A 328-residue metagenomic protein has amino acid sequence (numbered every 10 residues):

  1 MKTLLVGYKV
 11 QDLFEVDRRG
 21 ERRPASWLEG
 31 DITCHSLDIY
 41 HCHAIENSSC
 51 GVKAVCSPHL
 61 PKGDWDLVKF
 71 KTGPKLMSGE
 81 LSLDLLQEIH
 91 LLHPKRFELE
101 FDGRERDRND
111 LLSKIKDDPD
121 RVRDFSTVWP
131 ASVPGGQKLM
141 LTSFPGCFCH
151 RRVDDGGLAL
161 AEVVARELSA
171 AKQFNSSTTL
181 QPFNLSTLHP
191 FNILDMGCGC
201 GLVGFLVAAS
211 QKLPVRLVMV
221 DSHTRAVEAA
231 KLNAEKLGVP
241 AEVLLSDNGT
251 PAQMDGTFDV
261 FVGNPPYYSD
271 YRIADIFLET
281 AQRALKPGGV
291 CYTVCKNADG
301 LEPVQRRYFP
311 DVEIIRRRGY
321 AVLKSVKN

Functional and structural regions predicted by a protein language model:
M1-K53, D155-F174, L188-G263: Conserved SAM/SAH cofactor-binding pocket of Class I
L67-G79, M196-G204, F258-D270: Conserved proline-anchored active-site loop of SAM-dependent methyltransferases that bridges a beta-strand
K75, E80-Q87, L91-G135: N-terminal auxiliary segments of SAM/dcSAM-dependent transferases
L83-P94, D275-P287: A short glycine-rich, Lys/Arg-flanked "PGG" loop and its adjoining helix->strand segment in the class I
H93-F97, P214-V215, G289: A short helix->loop->beta-strand "cap" motif at the edges of active sites that frequently abuts
G103-R104, Y267-Y268, K296-G300: Short "lid" loop at the C-terminus of a central beta-strand within the Rossmann-like core of SAM-dependent
N109-A171: SAM-dependent Rossmann-like transferase core, predominantly class I methyltransferases with a strong bias toward
A284, C291-N328: C-terminal catalytic and target-recognition region of SAM-dependent MTase-like enzymes, primarily methyltransferases
